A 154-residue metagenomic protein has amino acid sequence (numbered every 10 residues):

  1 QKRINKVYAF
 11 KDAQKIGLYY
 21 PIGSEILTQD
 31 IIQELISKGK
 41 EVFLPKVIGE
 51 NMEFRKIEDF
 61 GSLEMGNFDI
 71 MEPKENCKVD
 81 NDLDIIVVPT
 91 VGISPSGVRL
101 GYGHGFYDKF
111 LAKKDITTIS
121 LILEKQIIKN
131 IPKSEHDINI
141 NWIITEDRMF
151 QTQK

Functional and structural regions predicted by a protein language model:
Q1-N81: N-terminal active-site beta-alpha-beta segment that forms phosphate/nucleotide-binding and substrate-recognition loops
E53-K154: Conserved phosphate- and dinucleotide-binding cores of soluble alpha/beta proteins, encompassing both enzyme active
